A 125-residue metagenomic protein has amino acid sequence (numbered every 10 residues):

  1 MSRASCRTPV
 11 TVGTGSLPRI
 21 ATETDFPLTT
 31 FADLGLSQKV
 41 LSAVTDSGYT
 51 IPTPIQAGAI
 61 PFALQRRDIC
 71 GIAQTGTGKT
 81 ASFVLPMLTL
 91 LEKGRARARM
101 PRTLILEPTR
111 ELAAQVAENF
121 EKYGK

Functional and structural regions predicted by a protein language model:
M1-L28: Intrinsically disordered, low-complexity accessory regions that flank the conserved helicase/ATPase core of eukaryotic
T14, F31, Q38, S82-L85 (+1 more regions): Generic N-terminal initiation segments characterized by hydrophobic and/or small/turn-forming residues
A21-I72: Conserved pre-motif I regulatory segment
Q38-Y49, A96-K125: Conserved nucleic-acid-binding Ia/Ib motif block in the N-terminal RecA-like helicase ATPase lobe
P52-P54, P61-F62, P86, P101 (+1 more regions): Proline-centered helix-kink/hinge sites
I60-I69, A81-R97, A114, E118-Y123: Walker A/P-loop NTP-binding motif
A73-T77: The conserved Walker
